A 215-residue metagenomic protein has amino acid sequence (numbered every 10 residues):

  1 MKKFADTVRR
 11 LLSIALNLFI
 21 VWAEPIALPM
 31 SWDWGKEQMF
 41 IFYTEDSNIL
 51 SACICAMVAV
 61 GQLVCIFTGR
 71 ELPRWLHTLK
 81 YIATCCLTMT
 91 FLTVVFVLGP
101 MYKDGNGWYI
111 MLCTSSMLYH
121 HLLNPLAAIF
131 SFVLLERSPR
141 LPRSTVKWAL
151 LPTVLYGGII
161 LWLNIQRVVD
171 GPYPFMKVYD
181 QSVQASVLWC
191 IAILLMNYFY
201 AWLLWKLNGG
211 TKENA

Functional and structural regions predicted by a protein language model:
M1-F19: N-terminal membrane topogenic signal
N17-W32, N164: Alpha-helical transmembrane segments of multi-pass membrane proteins
E37-E45, R74-L76, D104-Y119, P142-V146 (+1 more regions): Non-cytosolic membrane-interface motifs at loop->transmembrane helix junctions
F42, I165-K206: Membrane-interface transmembrane-helix boundary segments in multi-pass integral membrane proteins
V58-T68, M89-N106, F130-L134: Membrane-helix exit/interface motif
G69-T88, P142-L151: Interfacial segments of alpha-helical transmembrane regions
T114-L126, I191: Membrane-interface loop-to-helix entry segments
L123-L141: Alpha-helical transmembrane segments in multipass membrane proteins, preferentially the mid-helix core
